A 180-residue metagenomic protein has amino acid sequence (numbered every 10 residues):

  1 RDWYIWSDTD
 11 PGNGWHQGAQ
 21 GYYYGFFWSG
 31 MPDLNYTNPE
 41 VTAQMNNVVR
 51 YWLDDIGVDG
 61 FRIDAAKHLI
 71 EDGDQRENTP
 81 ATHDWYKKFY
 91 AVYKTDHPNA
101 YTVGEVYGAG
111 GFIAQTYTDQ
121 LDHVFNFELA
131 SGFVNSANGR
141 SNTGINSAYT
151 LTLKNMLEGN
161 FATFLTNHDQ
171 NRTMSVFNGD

Functional and structural regions predicted by a protein language model:
R1-D180: Active-site and adjacent substrate-binding regions of carbohydrate-active enzymes
